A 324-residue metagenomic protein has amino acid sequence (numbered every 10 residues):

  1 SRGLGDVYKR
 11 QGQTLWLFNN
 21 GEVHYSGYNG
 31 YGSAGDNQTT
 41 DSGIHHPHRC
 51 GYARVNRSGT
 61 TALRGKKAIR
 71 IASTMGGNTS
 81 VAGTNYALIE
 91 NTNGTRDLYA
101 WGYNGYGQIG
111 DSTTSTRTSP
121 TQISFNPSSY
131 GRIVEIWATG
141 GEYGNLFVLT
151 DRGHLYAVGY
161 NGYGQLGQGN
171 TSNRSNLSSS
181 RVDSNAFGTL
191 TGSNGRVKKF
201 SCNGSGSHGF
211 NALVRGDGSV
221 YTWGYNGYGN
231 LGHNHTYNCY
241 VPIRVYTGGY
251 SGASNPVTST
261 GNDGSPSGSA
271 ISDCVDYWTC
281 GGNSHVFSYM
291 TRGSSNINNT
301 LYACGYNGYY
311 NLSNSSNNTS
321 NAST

Functional and structural regions predicted by a protein language model:
S1-T324: Eukaryote-biased RCC1-like beta-propeller repeat architecture
